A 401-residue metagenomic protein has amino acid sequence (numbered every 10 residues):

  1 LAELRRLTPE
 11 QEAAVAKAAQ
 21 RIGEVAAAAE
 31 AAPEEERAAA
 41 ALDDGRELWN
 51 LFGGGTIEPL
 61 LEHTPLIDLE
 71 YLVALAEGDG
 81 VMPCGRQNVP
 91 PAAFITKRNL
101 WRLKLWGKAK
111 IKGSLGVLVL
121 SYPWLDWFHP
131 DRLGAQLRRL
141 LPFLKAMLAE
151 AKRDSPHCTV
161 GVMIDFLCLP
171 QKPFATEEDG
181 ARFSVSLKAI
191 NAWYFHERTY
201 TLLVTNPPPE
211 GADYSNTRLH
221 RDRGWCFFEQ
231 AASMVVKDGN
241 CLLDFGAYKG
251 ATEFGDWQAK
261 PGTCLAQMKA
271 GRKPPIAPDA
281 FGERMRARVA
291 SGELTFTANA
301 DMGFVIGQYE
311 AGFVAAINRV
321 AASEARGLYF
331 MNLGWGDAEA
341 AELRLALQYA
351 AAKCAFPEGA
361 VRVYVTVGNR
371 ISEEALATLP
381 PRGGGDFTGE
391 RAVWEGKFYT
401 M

Functional and structural regions predicted by a protein language model:
E3-N332, G336-A338, L345, Y399: The feature represents the membrane-entry module of six-transmembrane cation channels
A192-Y194, N369-E374: A short, hydrophobic secondary-structure junction motif
V314-N318, A377, E390-W394, F398-M401: Intrinsic-disorder-linked linear interaction elements in eukaryotic regulatory proteins
V320-R326, Y349-R362, D386: Leucine-rich repeat
F330-W335, V363-R370: Concave beta-strand-loop units of leucine-rich repeat
A340-A351, E374-G384: A structural signal for leucine-rich repeat
F356-G368, G383-F398: Leucine-rich repeat domain C-terminal region
